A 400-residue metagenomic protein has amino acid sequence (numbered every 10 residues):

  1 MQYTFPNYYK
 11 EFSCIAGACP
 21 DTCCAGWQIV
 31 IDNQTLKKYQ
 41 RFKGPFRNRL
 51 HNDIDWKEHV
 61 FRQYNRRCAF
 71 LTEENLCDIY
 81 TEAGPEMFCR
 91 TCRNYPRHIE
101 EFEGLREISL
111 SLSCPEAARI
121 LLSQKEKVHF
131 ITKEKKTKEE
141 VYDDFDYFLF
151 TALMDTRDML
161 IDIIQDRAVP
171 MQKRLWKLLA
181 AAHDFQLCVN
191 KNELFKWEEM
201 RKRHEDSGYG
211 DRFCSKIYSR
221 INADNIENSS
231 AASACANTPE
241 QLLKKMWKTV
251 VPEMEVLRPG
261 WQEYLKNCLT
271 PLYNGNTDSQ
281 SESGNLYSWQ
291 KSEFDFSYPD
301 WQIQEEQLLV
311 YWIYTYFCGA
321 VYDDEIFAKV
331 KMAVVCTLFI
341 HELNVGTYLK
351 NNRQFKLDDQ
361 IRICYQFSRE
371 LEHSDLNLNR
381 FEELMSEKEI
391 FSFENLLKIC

Functional and structural regions predicted by a protein language model:
M1-F46: General N-terminal leader/first-domain-start detector
T4-F5, E73, A320-D323: Short linear interaction motifs
E11-A18, K127-T132, A236, W312: Short, compositionally biased low-complexity segments
E11-I29, Q63-H98, S111-A118: Local cysteine-cluster metal-coordination motifs and their immediate loop/turn environment, predominantly Fe-S cluster
C14, E82, D146, F150 (+1 more regions): Short, charged/polar micro-motifs that form catalytic or ligand-binding hotspots
W27-N65, A69-E74: Membrane helical hairpin/interfacial module
A83-D184: Internal, well-ordered alpha/beta segment that forms a basic, Gly-enriched binding/recognition surface
M171-C400: Hydrophobic, aromatic-lined core segments that form the binding pocket/scaffold for planar heteroaromatic ligands
